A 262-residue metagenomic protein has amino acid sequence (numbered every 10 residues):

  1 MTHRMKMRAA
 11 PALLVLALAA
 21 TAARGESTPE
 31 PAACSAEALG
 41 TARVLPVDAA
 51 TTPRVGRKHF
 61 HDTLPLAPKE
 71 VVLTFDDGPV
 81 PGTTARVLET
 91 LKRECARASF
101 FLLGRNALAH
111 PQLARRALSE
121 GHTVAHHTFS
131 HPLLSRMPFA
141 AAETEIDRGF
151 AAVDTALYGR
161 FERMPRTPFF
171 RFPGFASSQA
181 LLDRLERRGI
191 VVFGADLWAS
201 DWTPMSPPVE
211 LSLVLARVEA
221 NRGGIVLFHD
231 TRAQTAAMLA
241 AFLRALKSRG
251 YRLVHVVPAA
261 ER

Functional and structural regions predicted by a protein language model:
T2-A12: Bacterial N-terminal signal peptides that target proteins for export
P11-A20: Bacterial N-terminal signal peptides
A22-S27: Boundary at the C-terminal end of the N-terminal hydrophobic targeting segment
P29-S35, R232, K247-R262: Low-complexity, Gly/Ser/Thr/Pro-rich intrinsically disordered linker/tail segments
A36-A141, E145-Y158, R166-T167, A245 (+2 more regions): Active-site beta->alpha N-cap acidic-glycine motif
F75-G78, F101-R105, T128-F129, R171-F175 (+3 more regions): Active-site-proximal beta-strand/loop segments in catalytic clefts of secreted hydrolases
T83, P132-E162, A176-R222, T235-A241: Alpha-helical scaffold elements lining the catalytic groove of polysaccharide deacetylases
